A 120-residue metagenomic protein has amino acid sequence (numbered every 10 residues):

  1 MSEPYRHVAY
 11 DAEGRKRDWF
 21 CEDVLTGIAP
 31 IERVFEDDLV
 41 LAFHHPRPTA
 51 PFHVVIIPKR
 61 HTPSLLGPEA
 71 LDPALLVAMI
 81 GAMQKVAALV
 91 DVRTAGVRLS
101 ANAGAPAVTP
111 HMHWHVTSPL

Functional and structural regions predicted by a protein language model:
M1-L120: HIT superfamily nucleotide-processing domains
